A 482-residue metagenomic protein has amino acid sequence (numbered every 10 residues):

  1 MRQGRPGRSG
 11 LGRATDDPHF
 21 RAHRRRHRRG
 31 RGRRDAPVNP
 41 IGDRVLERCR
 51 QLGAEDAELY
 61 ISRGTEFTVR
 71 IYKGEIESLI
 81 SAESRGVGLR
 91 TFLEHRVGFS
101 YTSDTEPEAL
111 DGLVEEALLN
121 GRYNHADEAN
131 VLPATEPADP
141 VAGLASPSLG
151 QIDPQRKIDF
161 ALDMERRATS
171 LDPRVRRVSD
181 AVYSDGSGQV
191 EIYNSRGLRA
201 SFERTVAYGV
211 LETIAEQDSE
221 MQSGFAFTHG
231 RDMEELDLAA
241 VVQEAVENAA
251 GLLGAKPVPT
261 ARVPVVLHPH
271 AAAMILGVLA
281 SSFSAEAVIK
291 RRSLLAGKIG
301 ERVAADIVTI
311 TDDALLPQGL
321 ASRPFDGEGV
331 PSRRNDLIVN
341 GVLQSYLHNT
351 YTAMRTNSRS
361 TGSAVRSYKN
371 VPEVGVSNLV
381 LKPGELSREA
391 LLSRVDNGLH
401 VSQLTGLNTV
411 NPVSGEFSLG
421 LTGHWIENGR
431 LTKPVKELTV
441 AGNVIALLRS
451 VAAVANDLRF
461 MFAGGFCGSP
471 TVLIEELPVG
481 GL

Functional and structural regions predicted by a protein language model:
G4: Ligand/cofactor-recognition surfaces for anionic moieties
G7, G12-F20, R24-L482: N-terminal small-residue-enriched
